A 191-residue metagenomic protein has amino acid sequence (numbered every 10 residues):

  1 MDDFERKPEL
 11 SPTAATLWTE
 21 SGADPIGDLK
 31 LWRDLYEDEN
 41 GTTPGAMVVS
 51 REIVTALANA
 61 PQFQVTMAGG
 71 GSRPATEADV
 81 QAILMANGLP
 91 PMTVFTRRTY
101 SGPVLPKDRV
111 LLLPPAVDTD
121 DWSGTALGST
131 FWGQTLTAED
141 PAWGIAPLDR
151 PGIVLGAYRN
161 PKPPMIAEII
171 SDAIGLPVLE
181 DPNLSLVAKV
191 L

Functional and structural regions predicted by a protein language model:
D2-N87, P91: Extended, solvent-exposed, turn-rich assembly/linker loops in the middle of proteins
A15-E20, G69-L191: Sequence/fold signature of self-assembling virion shell proteins
